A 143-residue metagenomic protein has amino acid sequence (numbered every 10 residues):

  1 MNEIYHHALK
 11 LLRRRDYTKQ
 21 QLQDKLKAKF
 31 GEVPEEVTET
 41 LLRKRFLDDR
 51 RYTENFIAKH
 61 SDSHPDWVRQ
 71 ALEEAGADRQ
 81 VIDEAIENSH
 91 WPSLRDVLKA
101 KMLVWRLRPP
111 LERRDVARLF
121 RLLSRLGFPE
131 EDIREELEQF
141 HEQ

Functional and structural regions predicted by a protein language model:
M1-Q143: An alpha-helical, amphipathic repeat domain used for nucleic-acid recognition, typified by the mTERF helical solenoid
